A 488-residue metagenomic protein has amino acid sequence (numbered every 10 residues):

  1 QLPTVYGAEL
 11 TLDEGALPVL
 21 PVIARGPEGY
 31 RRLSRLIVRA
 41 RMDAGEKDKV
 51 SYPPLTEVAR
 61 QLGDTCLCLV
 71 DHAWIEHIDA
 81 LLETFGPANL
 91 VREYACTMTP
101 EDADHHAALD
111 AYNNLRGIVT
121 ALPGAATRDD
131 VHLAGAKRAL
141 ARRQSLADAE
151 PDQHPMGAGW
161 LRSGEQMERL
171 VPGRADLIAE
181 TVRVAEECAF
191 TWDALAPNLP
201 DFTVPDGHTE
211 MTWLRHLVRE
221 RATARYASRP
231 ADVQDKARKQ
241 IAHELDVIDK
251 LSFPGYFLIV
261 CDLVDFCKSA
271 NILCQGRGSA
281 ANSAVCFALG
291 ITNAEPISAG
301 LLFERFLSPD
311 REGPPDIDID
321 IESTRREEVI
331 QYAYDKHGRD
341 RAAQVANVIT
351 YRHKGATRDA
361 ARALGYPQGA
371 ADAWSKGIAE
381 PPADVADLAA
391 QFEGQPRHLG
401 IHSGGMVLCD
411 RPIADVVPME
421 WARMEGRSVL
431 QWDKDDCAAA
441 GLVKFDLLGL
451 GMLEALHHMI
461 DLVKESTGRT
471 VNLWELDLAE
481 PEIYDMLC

Functional and structural regions predicted by a protein language model:
Q1-V19, P27-A222, L263-V264, L273-G276 (+2 more regions): Mg2+-dependent phosphoryl-transfer active-site scaffold
W213-K239: A contiguous, well-structured pocket-lining segment that forms one wall/lid of small-molecule binding clefts in soluble
A224-S228, V247-K250, A363: General structural signal for alpha-helix termini and helix-helix connectors
A231-Q275: Helix-rich "cap/lid" substructures immediately adjacent to catalytic or cofactor-binding pockets
